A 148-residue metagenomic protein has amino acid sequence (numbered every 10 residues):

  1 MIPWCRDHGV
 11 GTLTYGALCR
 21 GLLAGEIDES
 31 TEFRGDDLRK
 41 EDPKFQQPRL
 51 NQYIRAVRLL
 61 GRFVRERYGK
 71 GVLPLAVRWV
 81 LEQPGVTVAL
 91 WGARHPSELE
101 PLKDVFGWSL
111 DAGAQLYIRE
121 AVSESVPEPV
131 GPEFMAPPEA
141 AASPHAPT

Functional and structural regions predicted by a protein language model:
M1-D37: Aromatic-lined glycan-binding groove of carbohydrate-active enzymes
C5, T12-Y15, L60, L75-A76 (+2 more regions): Conserved, mostly hydrophobic/aromatic
H8, R67-Y68: Helix C-cap/helix->beta junction micro-motif
G11-L13, T87-L90: Structural preference for beta-strand elements that scaffold enzyme active sites
G16-A17, W79, A93: Short secondary-structure boundary segments
G35-R67, E82-V86, P96, E100-T148: Terminal-tail/helix-coil boundary detector
R49, R78, W91: Glycine- and other small-residue-rich loops at beta-strand/loop junctions that grip anionic moieties
